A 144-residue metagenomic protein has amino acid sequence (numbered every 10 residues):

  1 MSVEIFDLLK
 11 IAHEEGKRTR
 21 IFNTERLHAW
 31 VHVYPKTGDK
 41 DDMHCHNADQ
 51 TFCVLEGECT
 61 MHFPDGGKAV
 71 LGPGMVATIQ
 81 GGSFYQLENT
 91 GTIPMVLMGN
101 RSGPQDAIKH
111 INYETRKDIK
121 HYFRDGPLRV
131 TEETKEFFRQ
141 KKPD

Functional and structural regions predicted by a protein language model:
M1-V31, K40-D42, N112-D144: A short, N-terminal "cap"/entry segment at the start of jelly-roll beta-barrel domains of the cupin/DSBH fold
F22-L27, T37-C53, D65: A short beta-loop-beta micro-motif enriched in histidine and acidic residues
V33-P35, C45-M61, N100-S102: Short, conserved beta-strand element in jelly-roll/cupin
D65-G81: Short acidic-glycine-tyrosine-enriched beta hairpin
P73, G81-I108: Ligand-binding loop in jelly-roll beta-barrel domains
